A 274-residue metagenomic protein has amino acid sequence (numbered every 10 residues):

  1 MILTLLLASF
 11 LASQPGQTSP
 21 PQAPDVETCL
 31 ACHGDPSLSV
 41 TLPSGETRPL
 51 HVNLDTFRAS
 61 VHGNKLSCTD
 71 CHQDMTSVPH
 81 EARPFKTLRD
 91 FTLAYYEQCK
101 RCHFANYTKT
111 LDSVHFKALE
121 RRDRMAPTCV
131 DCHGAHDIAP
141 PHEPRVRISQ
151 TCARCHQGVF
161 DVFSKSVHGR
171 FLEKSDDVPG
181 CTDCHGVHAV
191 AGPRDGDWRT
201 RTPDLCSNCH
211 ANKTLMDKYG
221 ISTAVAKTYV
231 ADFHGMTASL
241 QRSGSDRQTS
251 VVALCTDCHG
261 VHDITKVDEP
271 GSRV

Functional and structural regions predicted by a protein language model:
I2-L11: Sec-dependent N-terminal signal peptides
F10-V274: Short sequence/structural segments immediately N-terminal
